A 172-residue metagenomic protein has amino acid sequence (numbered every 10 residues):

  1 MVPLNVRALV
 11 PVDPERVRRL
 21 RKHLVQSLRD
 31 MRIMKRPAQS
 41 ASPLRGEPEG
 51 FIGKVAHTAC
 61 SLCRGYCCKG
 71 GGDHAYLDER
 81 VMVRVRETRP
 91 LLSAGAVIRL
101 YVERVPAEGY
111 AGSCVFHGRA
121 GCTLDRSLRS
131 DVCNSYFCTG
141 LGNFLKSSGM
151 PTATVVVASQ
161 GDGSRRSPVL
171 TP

Functional and structural regions predicted by a protein language model:
M1-P172: Hydrophobic scaffolds flanking metal-cofactor catalytic centers in soluble metalloenzymes
